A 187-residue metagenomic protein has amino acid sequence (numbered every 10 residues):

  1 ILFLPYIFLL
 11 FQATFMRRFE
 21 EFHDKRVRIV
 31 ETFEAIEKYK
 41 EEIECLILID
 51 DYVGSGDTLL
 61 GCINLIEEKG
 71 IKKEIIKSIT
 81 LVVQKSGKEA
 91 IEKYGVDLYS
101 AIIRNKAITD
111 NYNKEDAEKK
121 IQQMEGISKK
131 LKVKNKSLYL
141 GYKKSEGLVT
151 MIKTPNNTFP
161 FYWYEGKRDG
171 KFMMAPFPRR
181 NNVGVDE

Functional and structural regions predicted by a protein language model:
F3-T14, G61-E187: PRPP-dependent phosphoribosyltransferase catalytic core
L4-C45, G54-G61: Short, glycine/charge-rich flexible loops or terminal/linker lids adjacent to PRPP-binding catalytic cores
L48-I49: Generic enzyme active-site microenvironment
Y52-G54, V83-Q84: Short acidic/polar capping segments at secondary-structure boundaries
